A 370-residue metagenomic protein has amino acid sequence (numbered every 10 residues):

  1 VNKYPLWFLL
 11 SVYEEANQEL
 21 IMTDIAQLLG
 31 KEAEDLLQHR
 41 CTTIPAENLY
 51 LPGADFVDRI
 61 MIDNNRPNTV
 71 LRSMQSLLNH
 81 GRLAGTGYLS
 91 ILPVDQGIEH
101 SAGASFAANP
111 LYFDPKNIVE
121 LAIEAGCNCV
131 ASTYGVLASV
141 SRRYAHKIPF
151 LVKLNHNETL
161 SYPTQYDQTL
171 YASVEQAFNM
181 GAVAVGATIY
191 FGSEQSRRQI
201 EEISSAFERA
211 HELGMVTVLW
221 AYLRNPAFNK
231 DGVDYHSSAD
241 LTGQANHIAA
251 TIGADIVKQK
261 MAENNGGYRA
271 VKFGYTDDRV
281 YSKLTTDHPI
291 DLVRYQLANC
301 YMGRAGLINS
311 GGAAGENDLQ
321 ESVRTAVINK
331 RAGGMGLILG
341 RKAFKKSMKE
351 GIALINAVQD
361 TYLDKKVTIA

Functional and structural regions predicted by a protein language model:
V1, V12-A16: Acidic, Ala/Val/Gly-enriched low-complexity intrinsically disordered segments
N17-K153: N-terminal capping/small domains of soluble enzymes
S105-C129, V136-L137, R142, P149 (+4 more regions): Alpha/beta enzyme core
A138, E194-R197, G315-L319, F344-M348: Acidic-and-aromatic substrate-binding clefts and catalytic sites of carbohydrate-active enzymes
G303-E316: Active-site clefts of carbohydrate-active enzymes
L337-F344: Short acidic/histidine-rich active-site segments
F344-T368: C-terminal helical cap(s) of enzyme catalytic domains, especially alpha/beta-barrels
